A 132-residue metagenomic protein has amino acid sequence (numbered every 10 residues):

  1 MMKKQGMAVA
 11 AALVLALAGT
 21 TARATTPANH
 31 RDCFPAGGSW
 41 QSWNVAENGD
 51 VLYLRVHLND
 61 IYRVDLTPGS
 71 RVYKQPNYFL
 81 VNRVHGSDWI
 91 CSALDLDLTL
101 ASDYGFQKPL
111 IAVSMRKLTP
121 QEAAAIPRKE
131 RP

Functional and structural regions predicted by a protein language model:
M1-A10: Bacterial N-terminal signal peptides that target proteins for export
A10-A18: Bacterial N-terminal signal peptides
A16, P27-A28, H85: Processing junctions and N-termini across compartments
G19-R23: Juxtamembrane cytosolic interface motif at the C-terminal end of transmembrane helices
A24-Y73: N-terminal secretory signal peptides
T67-P132: Helix-rich interaction surfaces within compact, conserved domain-sized segments that mediate assembly or partner
